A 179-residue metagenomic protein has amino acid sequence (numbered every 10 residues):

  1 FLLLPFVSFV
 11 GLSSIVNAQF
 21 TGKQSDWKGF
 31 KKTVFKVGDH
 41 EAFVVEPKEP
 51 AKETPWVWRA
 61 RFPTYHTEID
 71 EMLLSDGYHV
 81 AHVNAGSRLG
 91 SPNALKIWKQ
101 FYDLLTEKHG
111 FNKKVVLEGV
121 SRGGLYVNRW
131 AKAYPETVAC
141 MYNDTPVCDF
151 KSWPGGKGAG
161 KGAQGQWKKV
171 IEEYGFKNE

Functional and structural regions predicted by a protein language model:
F1-Q19: Bacterial Sec-dependent N-terminal signal peptides
Q19-K52: N-terminal cap/lid segment of alpha/beta-hydrolase-fold proteins
G22-F30, P146-V147, K151-E179: Mobile cap/lid helix-loop segments that gate and shape the active-site cleft of serine hydrolases
K52-F62: Short beta-strand element of the alpha/beta-hydrolase
P63, H79, N84-R88, V147: Short beta-to-alpha linker loops that shape the active-site pocket of alpha/beta-hydrolase fold enzymes
Y65-A81: Short amphipathic alpha-helix adjacent to the substrate-entry channel of hydrolases
Q100-L125, K132-V138: Gly/Ser-rich "nucleophile elbow"/oxyanion-hole loop immediately N-terminal to the catalytic nucleophile in hydrolases
Y142-D144: A short, hydrophobic beta-strand element of the alpha/beta-hydrolase
